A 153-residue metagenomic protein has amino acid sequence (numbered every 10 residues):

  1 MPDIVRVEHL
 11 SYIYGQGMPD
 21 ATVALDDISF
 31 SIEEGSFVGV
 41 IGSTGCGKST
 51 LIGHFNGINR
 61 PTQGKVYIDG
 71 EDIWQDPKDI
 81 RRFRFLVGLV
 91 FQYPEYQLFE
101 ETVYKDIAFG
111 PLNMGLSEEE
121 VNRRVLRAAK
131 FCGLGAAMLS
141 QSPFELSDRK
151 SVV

Functional and structural regions predicted by a protein language model:
M1-I4, I13-D27, D76-D79, E118: A short, flexible loop at the N-terminus of ABC-type nucleotide-binding domains that lies
Q16, K65-R82: ABC ATPase NBD Q-loop/coupling interface
I41-S43: The feature captures the beta-strand-to-loop junction immediately N-terminal to the Walker
N56: Helix-to-loop junction immediately C-terminal to a conserved catalytic motif
K78, T102, R123, S140-S142: Interfacial catalytic loop of ABC nucleotide-binding domains
E95, Y104-L112, N122, L126: Short helical segment in ABC ATPase nucleotide-binding domains corresponding to the A-loop/adjacent helical element
E119-A137: Conserved ABC ATPase "signature" region
S142-K150: Conserved ABC ATPase signature
